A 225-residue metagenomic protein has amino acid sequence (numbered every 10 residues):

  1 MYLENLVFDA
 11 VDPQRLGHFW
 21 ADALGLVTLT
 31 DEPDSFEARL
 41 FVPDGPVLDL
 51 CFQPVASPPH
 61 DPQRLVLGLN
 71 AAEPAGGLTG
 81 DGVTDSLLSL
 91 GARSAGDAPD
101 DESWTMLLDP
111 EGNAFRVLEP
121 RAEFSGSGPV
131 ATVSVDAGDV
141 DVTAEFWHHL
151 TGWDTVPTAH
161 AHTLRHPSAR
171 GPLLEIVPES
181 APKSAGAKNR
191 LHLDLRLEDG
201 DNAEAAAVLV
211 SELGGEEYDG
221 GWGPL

Functional and structural regions predicted by a protein language model:
M1-E32, F41-G96, L108-A159, L164-G220: Glyoxalase I/VOC metalloenzyme domain signal
F36, E102-W104, G221-L225: Short loop/turn microsegments at loop-to-beta-strand junctions
A98-D100: A glycine-rich, hydrophobic loop/mini-helix early in the fold
